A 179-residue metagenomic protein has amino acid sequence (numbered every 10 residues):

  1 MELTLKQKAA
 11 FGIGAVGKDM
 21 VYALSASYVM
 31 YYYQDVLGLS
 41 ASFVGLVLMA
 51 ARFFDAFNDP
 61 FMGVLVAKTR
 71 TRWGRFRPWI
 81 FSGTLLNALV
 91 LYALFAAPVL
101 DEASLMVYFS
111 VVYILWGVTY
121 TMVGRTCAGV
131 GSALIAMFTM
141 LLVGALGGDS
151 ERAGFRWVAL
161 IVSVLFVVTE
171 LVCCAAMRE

Functional and structural regions predicted by a protein language model:
M1-E179: Membrane-embedded alpha-helical bundles of multi-pass transporters/translocases, especially carrier/permease families
